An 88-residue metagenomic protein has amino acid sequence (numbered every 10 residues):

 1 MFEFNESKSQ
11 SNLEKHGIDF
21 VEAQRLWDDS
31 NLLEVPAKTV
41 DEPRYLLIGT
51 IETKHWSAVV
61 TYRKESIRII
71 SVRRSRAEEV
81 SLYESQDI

Functional and structural regions predicted by a protein language model:
M1-I88: Ribonuclease/tRNase effector modules and their secretory precursors
